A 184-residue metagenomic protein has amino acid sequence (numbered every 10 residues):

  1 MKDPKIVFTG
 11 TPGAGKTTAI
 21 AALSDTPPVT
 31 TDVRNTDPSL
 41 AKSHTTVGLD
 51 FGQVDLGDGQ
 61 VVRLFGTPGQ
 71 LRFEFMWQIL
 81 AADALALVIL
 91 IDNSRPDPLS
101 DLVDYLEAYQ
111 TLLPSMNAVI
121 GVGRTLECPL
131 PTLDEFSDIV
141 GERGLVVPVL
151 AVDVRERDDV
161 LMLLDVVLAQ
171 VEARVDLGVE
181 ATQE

Functional and structural regions predicted by a protein language model:
M1-H44, G52-R63: Conserved G1/Walker A P-loop phosphate-binding module
D3, D83-A86, P114-A118, L145-P148: Short glycine-/polar-rich loops that comprise or flank the Walker A/P-loop and associated switch/sensor motifs
G13, Q70, S94-P96, T125-C128 (+1 more regions): Conserved nucleotide-binding/hydrolysis micro-motifs of P-loop NTPases
G59, F65-Q78: A glycine-rich, hydrophobic loop/mini-helix early in the fold
L64-G66, V88-N93, V119-G123, A151-D153: Conserved beta-strand segments of the P-loop GTPase G domain that flank and frequently precede/overlap
R72-R95, A108-L113: Inter-motif core of Ras-like GTPase G domains
N93-S115, V122-G144: Conserved catalytic-core segment of NTP-binding enzymes
L126-E184: Canonical P-loop GTPase G-domain recognition
